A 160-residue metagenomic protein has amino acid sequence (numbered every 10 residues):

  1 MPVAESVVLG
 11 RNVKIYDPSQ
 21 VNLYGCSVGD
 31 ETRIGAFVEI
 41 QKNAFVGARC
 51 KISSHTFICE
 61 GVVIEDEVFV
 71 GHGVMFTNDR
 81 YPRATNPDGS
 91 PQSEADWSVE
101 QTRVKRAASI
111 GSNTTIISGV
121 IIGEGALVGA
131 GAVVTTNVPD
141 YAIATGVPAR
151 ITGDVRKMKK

Functional and structural regions predicted by a protein language model:
P2-V8, I15-V120, V147-P148, D154-R156: Flexible, glycine/small-residue-enriched loop-and-beta-strand segment within the central core of proteins
V120-N137, Y141-I143: C-terminal/domain-terminus segments
